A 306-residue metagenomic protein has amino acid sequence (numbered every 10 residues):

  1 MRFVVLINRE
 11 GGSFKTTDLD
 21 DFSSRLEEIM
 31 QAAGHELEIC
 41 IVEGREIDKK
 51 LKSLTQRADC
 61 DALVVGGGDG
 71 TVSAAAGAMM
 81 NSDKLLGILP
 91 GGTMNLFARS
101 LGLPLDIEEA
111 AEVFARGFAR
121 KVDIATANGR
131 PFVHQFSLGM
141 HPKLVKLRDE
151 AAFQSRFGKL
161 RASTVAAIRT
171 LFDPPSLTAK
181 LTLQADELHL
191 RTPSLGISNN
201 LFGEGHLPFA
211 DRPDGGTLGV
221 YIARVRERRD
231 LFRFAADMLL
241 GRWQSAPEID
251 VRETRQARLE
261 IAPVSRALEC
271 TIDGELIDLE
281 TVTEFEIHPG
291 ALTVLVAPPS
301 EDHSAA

Functional and structural regions predicted by a protein language model:
M1-L63, S73, E301-A306: ATP/NTP phosphate-donor binding region
L6, K15, S24-E27, A33 (+4 more regions): Catalytic core of DAGKc-family lipid kinases
R9, G66-G68, G91: Glycine-rich beta-strand-to-loop/alpha-helix junction loops that act as flexible
T16, L183-A185, H189, I222-A306: ATP/nucleoside-binding phosphotransfer catalytic cores, i.e., glycine-rich phosphate-binding loops
T71-K84: Short Gly/Thr/Asp-enriched flexible loops that form oxyanion-binding sites at enzyme active sites
S137, G196-F209, L276: Glycine-rich phosphate/pyrophosphate-binding beta-alpha loops
E150-R161, H206, A210-F232: Gly/Ser/Thr-rich active-site loops/lids in small-molecule metabolic enzymes that frequently grip phosphoryl groups
P175-L177, R191-P193, D214-G219, E253-A257: A generic structural signal for short beta-strands and their flanking turns/coil linkers
